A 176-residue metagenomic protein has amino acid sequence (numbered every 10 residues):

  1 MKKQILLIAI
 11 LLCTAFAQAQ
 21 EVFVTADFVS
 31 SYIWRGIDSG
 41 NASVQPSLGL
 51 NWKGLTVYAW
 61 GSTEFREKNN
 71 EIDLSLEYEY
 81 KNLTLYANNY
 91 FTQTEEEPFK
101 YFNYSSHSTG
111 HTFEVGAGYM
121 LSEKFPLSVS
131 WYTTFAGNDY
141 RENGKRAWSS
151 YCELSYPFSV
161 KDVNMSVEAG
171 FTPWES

Functional and structural regions predicted by a protein language model:
M1-Q4, A19: Positively charged n-region of N-terminal signal peptides that target proteins for export
Q4-T14: Sec-dependent N-terminal signal peptides
Q20, G40-V44, K68-I72, E79 (+2 more regions): Residues that define the transmembrane beta-barrel architecture of outer-membrane proteins
Q20-N51: Outer-membrane beta-barrel initiation region
V22-A26, P46, L55-A59, L74 (+5 more regions): Transmembrane beta-strands of outer-membrane beta-barrel proteins
V29-R35, L55, W60-K68, L83 (+3 more regions): Sequence/structural signature of outer-membrane beta-barrel proteins
G54, F65, M120-S176: Outer-membrane beta-barrel transmembrane domain signature
T84-G116, P126: Ordered, amphipathic secondary-structure segments that act as subunit-interaction surfaces in large macromolecular
